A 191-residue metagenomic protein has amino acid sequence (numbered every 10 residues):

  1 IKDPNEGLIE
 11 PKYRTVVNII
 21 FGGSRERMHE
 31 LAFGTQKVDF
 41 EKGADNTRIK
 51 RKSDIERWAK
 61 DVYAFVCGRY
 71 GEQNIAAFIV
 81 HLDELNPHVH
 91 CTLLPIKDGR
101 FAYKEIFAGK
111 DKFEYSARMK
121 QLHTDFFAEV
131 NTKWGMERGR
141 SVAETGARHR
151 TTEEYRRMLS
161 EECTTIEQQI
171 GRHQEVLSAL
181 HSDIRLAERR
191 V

Functional and structural regions predicted by a protein language model:
I1-G135: N-terminal, leucine/charged-rich tether regions that mediate assembly and partner docking in large macromolecular
E6, D83, K97-V191: Single-stranded nucleic-acid nicking/binding segments centered on His-rich, glycine/basic loops
